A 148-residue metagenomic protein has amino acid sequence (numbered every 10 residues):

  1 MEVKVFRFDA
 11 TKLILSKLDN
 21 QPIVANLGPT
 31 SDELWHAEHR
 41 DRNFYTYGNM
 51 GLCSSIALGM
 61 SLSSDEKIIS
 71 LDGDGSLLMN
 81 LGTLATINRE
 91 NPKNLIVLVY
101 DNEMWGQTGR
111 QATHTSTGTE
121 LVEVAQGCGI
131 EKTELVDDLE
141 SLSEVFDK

Functional and structural regions predicted by a protein language model:
M1-F6: Long, non-catalytic terminal segments
R7-K12, K17, E33-K148: Thiamine diphosphate
Q21-W35: N-terminal glycine-rich anion-binding loops that anchor highly charged ligand groups
